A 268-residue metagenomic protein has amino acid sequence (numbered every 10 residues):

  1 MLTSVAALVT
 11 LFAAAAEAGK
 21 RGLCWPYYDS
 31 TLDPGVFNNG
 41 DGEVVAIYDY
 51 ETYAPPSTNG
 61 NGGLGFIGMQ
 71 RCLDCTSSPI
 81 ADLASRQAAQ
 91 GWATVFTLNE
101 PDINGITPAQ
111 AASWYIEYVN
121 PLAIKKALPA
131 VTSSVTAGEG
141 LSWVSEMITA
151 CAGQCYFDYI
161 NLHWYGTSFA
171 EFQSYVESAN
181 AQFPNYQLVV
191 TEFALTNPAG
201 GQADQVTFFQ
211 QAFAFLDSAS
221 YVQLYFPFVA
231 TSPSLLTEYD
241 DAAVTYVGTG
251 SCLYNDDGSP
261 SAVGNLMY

Functional and structural regions predicted by a protein language model:
M1-G19: Fungal secretory targeting signals
A18-V95, I106-E117: N-terminal carbohydrate-binding/catalytic regions of secreted carbohydrate-active enzymes
Y27-S30, E51-P55, R71-C75, L98-N104 (+4 more regions): Solvent-exposed loop/turn segments at secondary-structure junctions within structured extracellular/periplasmic domains
S30-L32, I47-P56, D74-R86, A112-Y115 (+3 more regions): Alpha-helical scaffolding within the catalytic cores of extracellular/periplasmic polymer-degrading hydrolases
N61-G68, C72, Y221-Y268: Aromatic-rich peripheral "rim/lid" segments of glycoside hydrolase catalytic domains that contact and position glycan
G68, A93, N99, S142-N197 (+1 more regions): Aromatic- and acid-rich polysaccharide-binding/catalytic face of secreted or lumenal carbohydrate-active enzymes
Q87-Q110, A127-V135, C155-W164, V189-V190 (+1 more regions): Active-site groove signature of glycoside hydrolases
A112-A127, Q182-F183: Active-site neighborhood of glycoside hydrolase catalytic domains
